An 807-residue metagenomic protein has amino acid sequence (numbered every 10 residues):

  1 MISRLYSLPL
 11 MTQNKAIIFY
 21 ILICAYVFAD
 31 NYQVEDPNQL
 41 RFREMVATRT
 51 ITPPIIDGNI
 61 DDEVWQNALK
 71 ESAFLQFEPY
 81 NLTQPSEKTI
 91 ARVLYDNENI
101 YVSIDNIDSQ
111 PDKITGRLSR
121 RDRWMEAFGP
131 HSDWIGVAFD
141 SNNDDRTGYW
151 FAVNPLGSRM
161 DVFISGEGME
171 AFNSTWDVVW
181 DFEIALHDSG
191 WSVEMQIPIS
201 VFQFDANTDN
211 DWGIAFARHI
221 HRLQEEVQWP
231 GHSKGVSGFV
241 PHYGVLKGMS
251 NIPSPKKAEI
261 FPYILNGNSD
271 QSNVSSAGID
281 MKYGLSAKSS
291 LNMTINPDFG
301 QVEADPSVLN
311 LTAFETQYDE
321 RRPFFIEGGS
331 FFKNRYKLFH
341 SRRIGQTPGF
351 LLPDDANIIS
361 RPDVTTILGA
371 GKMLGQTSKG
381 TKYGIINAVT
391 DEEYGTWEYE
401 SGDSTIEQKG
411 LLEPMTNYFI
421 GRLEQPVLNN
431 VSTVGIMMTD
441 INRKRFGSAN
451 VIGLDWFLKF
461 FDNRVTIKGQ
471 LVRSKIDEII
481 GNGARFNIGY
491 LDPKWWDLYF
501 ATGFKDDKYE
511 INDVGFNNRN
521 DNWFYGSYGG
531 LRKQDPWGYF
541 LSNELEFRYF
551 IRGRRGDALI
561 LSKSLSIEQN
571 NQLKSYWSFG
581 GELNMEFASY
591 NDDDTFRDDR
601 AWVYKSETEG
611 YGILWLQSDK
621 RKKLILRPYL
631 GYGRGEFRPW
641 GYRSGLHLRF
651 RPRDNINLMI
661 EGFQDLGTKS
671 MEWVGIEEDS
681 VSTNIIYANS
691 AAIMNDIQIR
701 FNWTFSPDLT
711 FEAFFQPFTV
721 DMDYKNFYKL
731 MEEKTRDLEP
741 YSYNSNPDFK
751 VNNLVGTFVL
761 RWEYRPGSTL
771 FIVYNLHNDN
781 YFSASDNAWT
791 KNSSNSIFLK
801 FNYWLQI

Functional and structural regions predicted by a protein language model:
R4, Q13-I21: Sec-dependent signal peptide recognition, specifically the positively charged N-region followed immediately by
I21-A29: Hydrophobic h-region of N-terminal signal peptides that target proteins for export in Gram-negative bacteria
A29-E424, V434-G435, F446, K791-S794: Structural preference for beta-rich elements and adjacent junctions enriched in aromatics
G231-P253, E393-D462, W577-K623, H647: Outer-membrane beta-barrel transmembrane domain signature of Gram-negative proteins, especially the mid-to-C-terminal
P262, A277, M281, S289 (+9 more regions): Extended, hydrophobic alpha-helical segments in both membrane/secreted and soluble proteins
G267-N268, G278-D280, I295-G300, M437-K444 (+3 more regions): Conserved short loop/turn motifs at secondary-structure junctions
D355-D363, Q408-L411, T439-R443, R473-K475 (+2 more regions): The substrate-binding groove and active-site-proximal loops of carbohydrate-active enzymes, especially glycoside
T366-L368, L374, A449, D462 (+1 more regions): Exposed, low-structure sequence patches enriched in small/polar residues
